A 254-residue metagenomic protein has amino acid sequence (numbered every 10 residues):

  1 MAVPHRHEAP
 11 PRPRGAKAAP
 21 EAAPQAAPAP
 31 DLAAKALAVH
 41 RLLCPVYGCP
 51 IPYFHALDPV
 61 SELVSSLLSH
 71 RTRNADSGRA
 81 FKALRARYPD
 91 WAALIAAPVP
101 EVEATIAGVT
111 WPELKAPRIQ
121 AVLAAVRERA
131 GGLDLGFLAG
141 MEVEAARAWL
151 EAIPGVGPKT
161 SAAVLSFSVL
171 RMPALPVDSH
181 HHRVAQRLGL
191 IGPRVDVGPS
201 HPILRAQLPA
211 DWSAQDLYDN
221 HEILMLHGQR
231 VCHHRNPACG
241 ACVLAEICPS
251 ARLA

Functional and structural regions predicted by a protein language model:
M1-A27: Polybasic, lysine-enriched low-complexity intrinsically disordered terminal tails
P28-A254: Catalytic cores of DNA base-excision repair glycosylases
